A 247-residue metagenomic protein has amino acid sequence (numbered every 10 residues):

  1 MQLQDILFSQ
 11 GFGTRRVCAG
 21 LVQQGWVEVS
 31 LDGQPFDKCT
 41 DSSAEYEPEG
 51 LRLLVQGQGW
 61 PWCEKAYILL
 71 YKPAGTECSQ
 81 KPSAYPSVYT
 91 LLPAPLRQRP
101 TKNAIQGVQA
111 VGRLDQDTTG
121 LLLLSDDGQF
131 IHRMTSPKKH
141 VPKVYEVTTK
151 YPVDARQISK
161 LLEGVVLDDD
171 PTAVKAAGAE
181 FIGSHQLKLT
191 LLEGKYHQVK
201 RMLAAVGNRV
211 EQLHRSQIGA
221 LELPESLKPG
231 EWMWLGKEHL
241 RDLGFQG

Functional and structural regions predicted by a protein language model:
M1-P82: S4-like RNA-binding module at protein N-termini
Q10, H132-Q157: N-terminal accessory regions of nucleic-acid-interacting proteins
G11-F12, Q116, L192-Y196: Loop/turn elements at beta-strand to alpha-helix junctions within RNA-recognition modules
Q34-P48, E163-G247: RNA substrate-recognition surfaces in RNA-acting enzymes
V55-G57, L70-K72, L124-D127, T149-Y151 (+1 more regions): Flexible glycine-/small-residue-rich
P73-T76, Y85, A94-P95, D117 (+4 more regions): Short, charged/polar surface micro-motifs in flexible loops or helix N-caps
S87-P100, E146-D170: Internal amphipathic helical hairpin motif
V88, Q98-S136: Glycine/acidic-rich beta-strand-loop module
